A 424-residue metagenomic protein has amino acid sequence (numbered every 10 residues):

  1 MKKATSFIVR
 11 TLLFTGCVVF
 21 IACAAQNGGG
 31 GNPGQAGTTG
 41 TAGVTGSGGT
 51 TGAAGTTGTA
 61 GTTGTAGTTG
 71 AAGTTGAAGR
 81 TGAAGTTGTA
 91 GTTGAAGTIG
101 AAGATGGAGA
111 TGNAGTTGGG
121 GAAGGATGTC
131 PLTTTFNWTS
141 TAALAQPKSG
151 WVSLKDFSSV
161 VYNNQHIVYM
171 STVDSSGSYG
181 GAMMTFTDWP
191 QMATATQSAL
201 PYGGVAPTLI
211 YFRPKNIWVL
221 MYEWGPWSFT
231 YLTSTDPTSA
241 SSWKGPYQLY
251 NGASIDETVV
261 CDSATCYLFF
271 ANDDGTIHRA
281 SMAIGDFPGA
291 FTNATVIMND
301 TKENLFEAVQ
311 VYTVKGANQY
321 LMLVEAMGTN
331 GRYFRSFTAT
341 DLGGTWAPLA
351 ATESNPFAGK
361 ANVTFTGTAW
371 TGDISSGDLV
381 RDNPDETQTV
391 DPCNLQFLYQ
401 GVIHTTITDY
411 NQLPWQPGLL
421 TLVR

Functional and structural regions predicted by a protein language model:
M1-I8: N-terminal secretory signal peptides that target proteins for export/translocation
K3, G73, K148-S149: Helix-centric, low-specificity signal for extended rod-like, repetitive segments
T5, F14-T15, A95: Generic short amphipathic/hydrophobic targeting helices enriched at N-termini, encompassing Sec-type signal peptides
R10-A22: Bacterial N-terminal signal peptides
F20-T127: Ser/Thr-rich, Pro/Gly/Ala-heavy low-complexity intrinsically disordered linkers and tails of secreted extracellular
A126-R424: Carbohydrate-active catalytic/glycan-binding domains of CAZyme proteins, especially the secreted or lumenal ectodomains
